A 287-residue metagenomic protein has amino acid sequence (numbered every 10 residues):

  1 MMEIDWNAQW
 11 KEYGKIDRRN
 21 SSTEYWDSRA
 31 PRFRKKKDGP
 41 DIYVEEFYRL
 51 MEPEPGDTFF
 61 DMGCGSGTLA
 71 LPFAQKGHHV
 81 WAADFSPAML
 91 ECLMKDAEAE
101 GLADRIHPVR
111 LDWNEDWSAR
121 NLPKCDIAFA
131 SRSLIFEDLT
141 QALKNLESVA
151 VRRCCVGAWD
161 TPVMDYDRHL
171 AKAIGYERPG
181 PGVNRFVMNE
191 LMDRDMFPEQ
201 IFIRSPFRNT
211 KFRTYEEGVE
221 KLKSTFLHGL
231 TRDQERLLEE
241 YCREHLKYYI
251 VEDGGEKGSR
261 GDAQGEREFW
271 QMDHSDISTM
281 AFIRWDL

Functional and structural regions predicted by a protein language model:
M1-P53: Conserved class I S-adenosyl-L-methionine
G56-G65: Conserved class I S-adenosyl-L-methionine
T68: Conserved SAM/SAH-binding loop-helix junction of Class I S-adenosyl-L-methionine-dependent methyltransferases
L71, Q75-E115: Class I SAM-dependent methyltransferase SAM/SAH-binding core
C125-T140: A short SAM/SAH-binding and catalytic strip from SAM-dependent methyltransferases
V151-P162: Conserved beta-strand signature within the Rossmann-like core of class I S-adenosyl-L-methionine
G180-D195: Short alpha-helix
Q200-L287: Conserved Class I S-adenosyl-L-methionine
